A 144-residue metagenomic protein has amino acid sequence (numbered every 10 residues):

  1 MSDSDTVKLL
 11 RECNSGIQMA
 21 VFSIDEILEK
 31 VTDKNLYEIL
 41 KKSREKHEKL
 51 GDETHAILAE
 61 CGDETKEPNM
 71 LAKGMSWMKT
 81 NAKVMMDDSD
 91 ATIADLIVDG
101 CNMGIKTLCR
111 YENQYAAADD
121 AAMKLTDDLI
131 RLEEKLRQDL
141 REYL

Functional and structural regions predicted by a protein language model:
S2-V31, T92-A116: Alpha-helical bundle segments that constitute or directly flank the non-heme di-iron/ferroxidase center
D5-C13, K34-K49, D90-L96, A121-L132: Alpha-helical scaffold segments that form or flank carboxylate-/histidine-based iron centers
V21, G51, H55-L58, K79-A82 (+4 more regions): A structural signal for well-ordered alpha-helices, especially hydrophobic packing surfaces of coiled-coils
Y37-L71, L140-Y143: Conserved alpha-helical segments that form or flank metal/cofactor-binding pockets of metalloenzymes
A56-I105: Carboxylate-rich helix-loop segments that flank metal/cofactor sites and access channels in metalloenzymes
G62-P68, A117-K124: Short, highly charge-biased, low-complexity peptide segments
